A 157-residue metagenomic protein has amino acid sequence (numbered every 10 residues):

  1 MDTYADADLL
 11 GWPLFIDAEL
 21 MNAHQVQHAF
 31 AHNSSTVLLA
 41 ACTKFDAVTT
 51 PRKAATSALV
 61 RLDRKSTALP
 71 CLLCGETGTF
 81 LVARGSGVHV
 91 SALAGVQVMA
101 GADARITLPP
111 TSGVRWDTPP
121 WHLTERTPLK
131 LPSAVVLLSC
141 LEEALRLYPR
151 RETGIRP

Functional and structural regions predicted by a protein language model:
M1-G75, R84-S86, T127-P157: Signature for HUH/AEP ssDNA processing cores
T49, L72, L81, M99 (+1 more regions): Residues in well-ordered beta-strands of folded domains
L81-A104: Helical (often loop-to-helix) elements that flank the catalytic cores of nucleotide-handling enzymes
Q97-C140: Conserved catalytic-core surface of thiol
